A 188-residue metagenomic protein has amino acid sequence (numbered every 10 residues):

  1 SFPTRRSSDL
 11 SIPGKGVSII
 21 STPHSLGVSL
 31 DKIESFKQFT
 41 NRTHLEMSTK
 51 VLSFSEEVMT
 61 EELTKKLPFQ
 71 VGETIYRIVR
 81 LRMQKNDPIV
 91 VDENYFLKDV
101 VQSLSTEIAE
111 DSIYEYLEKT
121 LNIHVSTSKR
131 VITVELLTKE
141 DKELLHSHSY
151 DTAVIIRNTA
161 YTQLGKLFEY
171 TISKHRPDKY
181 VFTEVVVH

Functional and structural regions predicted by a protein language model:
F2-S7: Short, small-residue-biased leader/transition segments that mark boundaries at the very start of proteins
L10, K15-S21: Minor-groove-contacting beta-hairpin "wing" of winged helix-turn-helix DNA-binding domains
K15, F36, I113: A generic "binding-loop/recognition-motif" signal
S25-V28: Short, charged/polar, Gly/Pro-enriched secondary-structure boundary elements
L30-I33, K37: Amphipathic alpha-helical transducer elements in NTP-driven molecular machines
D31, S48-H188: C-terminal all-alpha effector/ligand-binding and dimerization domain of prokaryotic HTH-type transcriptional repressors
